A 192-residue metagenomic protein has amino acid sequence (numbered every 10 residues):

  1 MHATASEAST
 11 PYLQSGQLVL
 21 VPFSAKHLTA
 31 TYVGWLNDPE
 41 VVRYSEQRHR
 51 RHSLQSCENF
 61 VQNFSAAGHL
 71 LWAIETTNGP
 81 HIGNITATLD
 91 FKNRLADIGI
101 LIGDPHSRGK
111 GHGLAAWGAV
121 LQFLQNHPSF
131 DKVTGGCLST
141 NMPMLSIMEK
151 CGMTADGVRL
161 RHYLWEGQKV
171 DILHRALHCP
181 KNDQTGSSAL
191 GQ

Functional and structural regions predicted by a protein language model:
M1-L28, N37-D38, L71, T76-Q192: Acyl-donor (CoA/ACP) binding surface of acyl/acetyltransferases
Y32, H69-L70: Short loop/turn microsegments at loop-to-beta-strand junctions
Y32-L36, C57, V61, I98: Hydrophobic alpha-helical core bundles mediating ligand binding, dimerization, or RNAP-core interactions
G34-D38, Q47, N63, K150: Residues within well-ordered alpha-helical secondary structure of globular protein domains
E40-F60: Conserved GNAT-fold acetyl-CoA-binding loop/helix
V61-Q62, L145: Short amphipathic alpha-helical segments and helix-helix/interface helices
Q62-G68, M153: Short loop/turn motifs at secondary-structure junctions and domain boundaries
